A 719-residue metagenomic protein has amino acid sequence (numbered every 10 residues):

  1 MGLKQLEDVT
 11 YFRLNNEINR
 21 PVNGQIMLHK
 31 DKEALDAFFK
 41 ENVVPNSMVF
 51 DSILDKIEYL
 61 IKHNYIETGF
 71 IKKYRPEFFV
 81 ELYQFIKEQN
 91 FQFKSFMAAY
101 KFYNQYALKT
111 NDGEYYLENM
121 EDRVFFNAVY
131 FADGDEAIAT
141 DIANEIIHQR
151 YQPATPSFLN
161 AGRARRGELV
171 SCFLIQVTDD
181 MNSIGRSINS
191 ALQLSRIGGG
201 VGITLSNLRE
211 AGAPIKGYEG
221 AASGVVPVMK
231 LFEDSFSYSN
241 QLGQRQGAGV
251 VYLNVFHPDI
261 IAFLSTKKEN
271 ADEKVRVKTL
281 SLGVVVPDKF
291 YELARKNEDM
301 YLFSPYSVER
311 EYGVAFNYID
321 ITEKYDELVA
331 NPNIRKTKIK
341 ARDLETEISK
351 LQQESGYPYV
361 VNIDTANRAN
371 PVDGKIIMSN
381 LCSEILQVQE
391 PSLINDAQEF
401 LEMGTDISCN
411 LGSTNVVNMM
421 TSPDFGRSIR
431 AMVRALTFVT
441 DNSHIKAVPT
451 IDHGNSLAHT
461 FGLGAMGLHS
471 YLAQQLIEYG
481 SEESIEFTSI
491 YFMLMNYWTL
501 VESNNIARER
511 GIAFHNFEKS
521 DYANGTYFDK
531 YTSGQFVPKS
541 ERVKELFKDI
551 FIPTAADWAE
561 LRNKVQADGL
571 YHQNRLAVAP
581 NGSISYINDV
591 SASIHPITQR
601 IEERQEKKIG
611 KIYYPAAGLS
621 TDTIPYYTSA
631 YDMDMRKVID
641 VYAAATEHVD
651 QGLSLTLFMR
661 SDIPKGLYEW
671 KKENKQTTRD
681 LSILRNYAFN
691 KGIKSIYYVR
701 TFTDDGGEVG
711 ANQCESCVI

Functional and structural regions predicted by a protein language model:
M1-I719: Extended catalytic cores of very large enzyme megasubunits
